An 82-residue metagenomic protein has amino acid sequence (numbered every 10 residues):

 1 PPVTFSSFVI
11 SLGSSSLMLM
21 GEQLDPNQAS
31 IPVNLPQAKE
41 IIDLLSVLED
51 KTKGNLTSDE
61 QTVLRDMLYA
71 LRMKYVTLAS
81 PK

Functional and structural regions predicted by a protein language model:
P1-K82: Long, contiguous alpha-helical segments
